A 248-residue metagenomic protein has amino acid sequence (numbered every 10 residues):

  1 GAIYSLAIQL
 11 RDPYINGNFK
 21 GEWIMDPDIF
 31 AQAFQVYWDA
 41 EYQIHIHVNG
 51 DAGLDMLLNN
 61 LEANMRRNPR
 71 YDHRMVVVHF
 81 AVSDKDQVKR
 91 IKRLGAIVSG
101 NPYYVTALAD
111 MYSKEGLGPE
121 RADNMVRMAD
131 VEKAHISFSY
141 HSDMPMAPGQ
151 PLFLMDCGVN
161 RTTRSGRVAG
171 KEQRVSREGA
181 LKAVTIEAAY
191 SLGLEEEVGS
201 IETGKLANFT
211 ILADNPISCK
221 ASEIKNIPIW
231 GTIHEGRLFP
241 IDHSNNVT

Functional and structural regions predicted by a protein language model:
A2-Q43, A63, V88: Active-site-adjacent helix-turn-beta-strand microarchitecture at beta-sheet edges that either contains or buttresses
S5, W230-G231, P240: A structural microfeature
Q35-H45, A52-M75, H79, K85 (+5 more regions): His/Asp/Glu-enriched, well-ordered alpha-helical/loop segment that forms or immediately abuts the divalent-metal
P240-T248: Glycine- and charge-enriched low-complexity intrinsically disordered segments
